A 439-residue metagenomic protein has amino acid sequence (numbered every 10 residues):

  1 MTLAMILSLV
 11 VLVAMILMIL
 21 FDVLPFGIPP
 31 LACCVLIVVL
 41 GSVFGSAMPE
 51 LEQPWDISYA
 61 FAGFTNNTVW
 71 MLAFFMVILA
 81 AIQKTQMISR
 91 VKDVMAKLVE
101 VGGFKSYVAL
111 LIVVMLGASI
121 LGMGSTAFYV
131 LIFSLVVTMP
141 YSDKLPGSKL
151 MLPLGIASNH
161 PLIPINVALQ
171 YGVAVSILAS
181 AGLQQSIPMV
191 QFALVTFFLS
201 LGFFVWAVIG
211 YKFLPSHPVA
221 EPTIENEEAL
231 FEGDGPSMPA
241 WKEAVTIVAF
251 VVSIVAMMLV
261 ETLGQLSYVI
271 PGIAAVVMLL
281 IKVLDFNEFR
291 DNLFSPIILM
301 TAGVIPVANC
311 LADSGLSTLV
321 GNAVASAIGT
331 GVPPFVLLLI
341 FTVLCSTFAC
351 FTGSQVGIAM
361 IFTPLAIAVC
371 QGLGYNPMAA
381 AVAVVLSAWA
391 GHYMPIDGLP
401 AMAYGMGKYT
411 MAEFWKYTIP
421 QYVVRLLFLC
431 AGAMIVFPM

Functional and structural regions predicted by a protein language model:
M1-M71, V77, Q191-N322, Y422 (+1 more regions): Hydrophobic transmembrane alpha-helices of multi-pass small-molecule transporters
L7, D143-L152, N159-P236, L386-M439: Juxtamembrane and boundary regions of transmembrane helices in multi-pass small-molecule transporters and channels
M15-L24, V114-M123, G155-I165, A256-T262 (+2 more regions): Transmembrane alpha-helix interface/packing and boundary motifs in multi-pass membrane proteins, characterized by
F26-P30, V69, Y107, T126 (+7 more regions): Alpha-helical transmembrane segments and their helix-entry boundary regions
S46-L145, N292-L373: Membrane-embedded alpha-helical segments and adjacent helix-loop junctions characteristic of multi-pass solute
I57, G147, M189, F286 (+2 more regions): Alpha-helix N-cap/start motif
V77, I112-L116, L131-L135, L152-I163 (+6 more regions): Transmembrane helix-bundle signature of multi-pass membrane transporters/permeases
K92, S125-P140, M151-G155, I165-G182 (+5 more regions): Re-entrant/interfacial helical elements at transmembrane boundaries that shape and gate the permeation pathway
